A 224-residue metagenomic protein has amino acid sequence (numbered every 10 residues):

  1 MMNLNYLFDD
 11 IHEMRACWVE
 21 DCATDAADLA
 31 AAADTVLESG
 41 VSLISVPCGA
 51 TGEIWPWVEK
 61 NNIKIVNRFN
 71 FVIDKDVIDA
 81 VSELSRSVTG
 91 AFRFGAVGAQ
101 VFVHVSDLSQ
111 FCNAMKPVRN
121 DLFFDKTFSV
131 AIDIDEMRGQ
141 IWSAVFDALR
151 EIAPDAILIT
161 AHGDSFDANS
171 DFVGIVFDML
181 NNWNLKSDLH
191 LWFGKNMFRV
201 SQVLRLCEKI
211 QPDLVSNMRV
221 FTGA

Functional and structural regions predicted by a protein language model:
M2-G40, T51-E53, K60-I63, R68-I73 (+2 more regions): Alpha/beta enzyme core
I44-G49: N-terminal glycine-rich phosphate/pyrophosphate-binding loops that anchor nucleotide-derived ligands and cofactors
